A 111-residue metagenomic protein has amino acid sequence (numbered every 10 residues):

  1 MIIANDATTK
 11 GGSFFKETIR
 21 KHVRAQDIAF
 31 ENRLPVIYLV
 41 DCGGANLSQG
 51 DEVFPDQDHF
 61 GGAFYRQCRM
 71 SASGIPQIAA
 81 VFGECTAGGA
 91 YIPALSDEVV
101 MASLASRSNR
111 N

Functional and structural regions predicted by a protein language model:
M1-D6, K21-Q49: A structural preference for short, pocket-lining loop segments at secondary-structure junctions
A4-G11, A72-P76: Glycine/charged-rich beta-loop-alpha catalytic/anionic-binding loops adjacent to active sites
T8-E17, G50-Q57: Flexible beta-alpha connector loops of hexameric P-loop NTPases
K16-V23, F60, I92: Amphipathic alpha-helical transducer elements in NTP-driven molecular machines
V36, V40-N111: Conserved catalytic cores of soluble enzyme domains, especially glycine-rich substrate-binding beta-alpha loops
